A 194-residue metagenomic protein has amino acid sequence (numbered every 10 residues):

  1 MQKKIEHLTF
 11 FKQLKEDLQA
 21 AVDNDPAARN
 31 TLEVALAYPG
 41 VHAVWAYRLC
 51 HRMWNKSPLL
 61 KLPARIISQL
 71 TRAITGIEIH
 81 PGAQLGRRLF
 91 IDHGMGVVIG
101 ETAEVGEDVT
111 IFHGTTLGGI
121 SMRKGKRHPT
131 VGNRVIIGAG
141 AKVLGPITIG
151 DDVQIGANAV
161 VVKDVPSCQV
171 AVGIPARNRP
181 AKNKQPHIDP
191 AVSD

Functional and structural regions predicted by a protein language model:
M1-D25, F90, G106-T110, G114 (+5 more regions): Soluble, non-transmembrane catalytic domains of enzymes that act on hydrophobic metabolites at membranes
M1-T71, T75, P186-D194: Terminal amphipathic alpha-helical/low-complexity segments used for targeting or macromolecular assembly
R29, R48, R52, R65 (+6 more regions): Arginine residue identity/basic-tract feature
G40, P58, L62, H80 (+2 more regions): Residues at secondary-structure transition points
T75, P81, G86-R87, D92-E101 (+10 more regions): Left-handed beta-helix
